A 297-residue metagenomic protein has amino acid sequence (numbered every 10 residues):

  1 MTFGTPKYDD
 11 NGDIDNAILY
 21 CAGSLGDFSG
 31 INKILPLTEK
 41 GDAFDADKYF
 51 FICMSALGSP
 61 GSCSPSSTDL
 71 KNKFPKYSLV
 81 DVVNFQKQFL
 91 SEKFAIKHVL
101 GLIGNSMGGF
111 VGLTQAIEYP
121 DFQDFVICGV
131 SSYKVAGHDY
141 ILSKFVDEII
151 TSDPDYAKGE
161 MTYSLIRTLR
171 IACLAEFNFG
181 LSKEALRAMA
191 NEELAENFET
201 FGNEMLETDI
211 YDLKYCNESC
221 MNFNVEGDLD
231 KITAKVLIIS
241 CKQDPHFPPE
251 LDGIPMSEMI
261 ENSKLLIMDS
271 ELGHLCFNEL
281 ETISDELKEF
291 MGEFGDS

Functional and structural regions predicted by a protein language model:
M1-S67: N-terminal cap/lid subdomain of alpha/beta-hydrolase-fold enzymes
V80-G101: Conserved acidic catalytic loop of the alpha/beta-hydrolase fold
H98-H138: Conserved hydrolase catalytic core segment
I127-A157: Flexible "cap/lid" loop of the alpha/beta hydrolase fold
V146-L237: Alpha/beta-hydrolase
I238-D244: Conserved strand-to-loop "acid loop" that flanks and positions the catalytic carboxylate
P245-L251: Conserved alpha/beta-hydrolase "acid-adjacent" motif
E271-T282: Catalytic histidine-centered segment of alpha/beta-hydrolase-like enzymes
